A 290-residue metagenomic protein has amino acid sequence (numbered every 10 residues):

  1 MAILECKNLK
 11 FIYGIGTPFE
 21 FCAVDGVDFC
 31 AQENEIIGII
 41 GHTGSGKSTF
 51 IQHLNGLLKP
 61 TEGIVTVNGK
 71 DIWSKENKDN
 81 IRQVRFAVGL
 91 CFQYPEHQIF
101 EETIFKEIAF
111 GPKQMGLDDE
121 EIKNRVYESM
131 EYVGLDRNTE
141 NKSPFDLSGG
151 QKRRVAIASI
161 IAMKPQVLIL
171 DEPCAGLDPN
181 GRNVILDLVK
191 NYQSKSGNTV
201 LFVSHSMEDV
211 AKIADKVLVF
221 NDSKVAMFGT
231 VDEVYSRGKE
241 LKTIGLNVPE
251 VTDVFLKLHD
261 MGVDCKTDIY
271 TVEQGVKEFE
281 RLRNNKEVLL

Functional and structural regions predicted by a protein language model:
N55: Helix-to-loop junction immediately C-terminal to a conserved catalytic motif
G63-S74, V84: Conserved ABC transporter NBD signature motif
E120-N138: Conserved ABC ATPase "signature" region
S143-L147, Q151: Conserved ABC ATPase signature
K164: Conserved catalytic motifs of ABC-family nucleotide-binding domains
L168-D171: Catalytic Walker B motif of ABC-type/P-loop ATPase nucleotide-binding domains
D222-S223: Conserved ABC ATPase "signature" C-loop
